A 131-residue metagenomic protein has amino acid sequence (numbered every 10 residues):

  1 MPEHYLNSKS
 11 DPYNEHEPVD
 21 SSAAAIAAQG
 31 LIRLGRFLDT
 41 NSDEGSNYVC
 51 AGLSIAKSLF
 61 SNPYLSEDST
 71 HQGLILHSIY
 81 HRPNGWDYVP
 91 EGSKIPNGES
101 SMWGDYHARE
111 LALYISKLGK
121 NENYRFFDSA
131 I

Functional and structural regions predicted by a protein language model:
M1-I131: Glycan-recognition and catalytic cores of secretory/periplasmic carbohydrate-active enzymes
